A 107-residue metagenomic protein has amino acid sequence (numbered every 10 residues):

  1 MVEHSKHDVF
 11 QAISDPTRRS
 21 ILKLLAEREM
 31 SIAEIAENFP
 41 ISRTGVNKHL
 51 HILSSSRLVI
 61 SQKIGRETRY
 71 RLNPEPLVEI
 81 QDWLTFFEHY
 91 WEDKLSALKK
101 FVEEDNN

Functional and structural regions predicted by a protein language model:
M1-H7, A12, K23-N38, R43 (+3 more regions): C-terminal regulatory/oligomerization modules of transcriptional regulators
R19-I21: Pre-recognition alpha-helix immediately N-terminal to the DNA-recognition helix within helix-turn-helix or winged-helix
K63-R69: Short, Lys/Arg-rich nucleic-acid/phosphate-binding segment
